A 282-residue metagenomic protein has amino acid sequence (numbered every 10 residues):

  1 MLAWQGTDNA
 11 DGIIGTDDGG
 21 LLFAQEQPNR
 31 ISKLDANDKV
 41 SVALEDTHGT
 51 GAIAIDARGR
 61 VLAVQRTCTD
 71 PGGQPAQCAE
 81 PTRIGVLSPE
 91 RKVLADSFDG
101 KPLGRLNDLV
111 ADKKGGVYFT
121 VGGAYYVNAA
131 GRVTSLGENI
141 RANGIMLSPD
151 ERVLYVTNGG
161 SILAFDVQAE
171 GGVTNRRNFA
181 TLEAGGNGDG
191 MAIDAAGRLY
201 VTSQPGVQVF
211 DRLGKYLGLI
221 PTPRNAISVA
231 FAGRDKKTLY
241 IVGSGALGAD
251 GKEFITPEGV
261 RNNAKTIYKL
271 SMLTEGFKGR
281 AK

Functional and structural regions predicted by a protein language model:
M1-K282: Sequence-structural signature of mature extracellular/luminal beta-sheet repeat domains, prominently beta-propellers
